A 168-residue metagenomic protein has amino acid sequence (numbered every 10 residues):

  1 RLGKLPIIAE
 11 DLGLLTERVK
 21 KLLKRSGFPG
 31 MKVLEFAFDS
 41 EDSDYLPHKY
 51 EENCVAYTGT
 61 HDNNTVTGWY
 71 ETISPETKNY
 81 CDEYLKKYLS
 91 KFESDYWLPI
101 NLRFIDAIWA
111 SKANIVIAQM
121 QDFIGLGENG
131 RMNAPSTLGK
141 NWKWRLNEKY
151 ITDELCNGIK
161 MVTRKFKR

Functional and structural regions predicted by a protein language model:
R1-R168: Catalytic cores of glycan-processing enzymes that make or break glycosidic bonds
